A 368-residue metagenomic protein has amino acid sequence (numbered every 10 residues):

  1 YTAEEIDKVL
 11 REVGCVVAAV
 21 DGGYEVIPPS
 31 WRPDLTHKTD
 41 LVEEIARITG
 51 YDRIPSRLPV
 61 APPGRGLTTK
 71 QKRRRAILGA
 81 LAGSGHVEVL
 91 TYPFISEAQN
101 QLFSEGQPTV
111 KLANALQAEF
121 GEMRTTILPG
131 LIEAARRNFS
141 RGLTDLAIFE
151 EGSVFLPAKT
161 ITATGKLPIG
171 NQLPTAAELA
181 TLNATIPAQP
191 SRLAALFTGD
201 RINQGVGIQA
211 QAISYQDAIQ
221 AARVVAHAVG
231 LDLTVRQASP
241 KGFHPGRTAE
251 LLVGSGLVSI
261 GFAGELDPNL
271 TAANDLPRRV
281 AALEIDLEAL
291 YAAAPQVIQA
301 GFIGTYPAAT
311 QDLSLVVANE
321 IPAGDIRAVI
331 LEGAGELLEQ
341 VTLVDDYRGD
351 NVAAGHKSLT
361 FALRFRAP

Functional and structural regions predicted by a protein language model:
Y1-L146, R364-P368: Extended, well-folded interaction surfaces typified by the phenylalanyl-tRNA synthetase beta subunit core
R11-A19, A98, E178-A194, R201-P368: A carboxyl-terminal module marker
G22-P29, P59-L67, T91-F103, A147-P157 (+3 more regions): A glycine-rich phosphate-binding loop feature that marks nucleotide/adenosyl-phosphate handling sites
P29-T39, R65-R74, Q101-T109, A158-A176 (+2 more regions): Short glycine/threonine-rich loop-to-helix capping motif typified by GTGT followed within a few residues by an Asp-Pro
T39, E151, A263: Beta-strand scaffold of nucleotide-dependent catalytic cores
R53-S56, G142, T162, L233 (+1 more regions): Secondary-structure transition/capping residues
V87-V89, V110, L146-I148, A194 (+2 more regions): Structural motif
S96-Y215, I219: Flexible beta->alpha loop and helix N-cap segments adjacent to enzyme active/binding sites
